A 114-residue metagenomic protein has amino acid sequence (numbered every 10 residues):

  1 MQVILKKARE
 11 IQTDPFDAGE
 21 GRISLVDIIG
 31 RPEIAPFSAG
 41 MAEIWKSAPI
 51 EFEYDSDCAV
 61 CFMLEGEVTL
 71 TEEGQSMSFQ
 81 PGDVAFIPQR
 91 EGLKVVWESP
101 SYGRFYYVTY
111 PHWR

Functional and structural regions predicted by a protein language model:
M1-S38: A short, N-terminal "cap"/entry segment at the start of jelly-roll beta-barrel domains of the cupin/DSBH fold
I28, S38-D55, Q89-G92: Conserved short histidine dyad/triad with adjacent acidic residue
I34-A35, I44-P49, E67, W113-R114: Short, charged/polar surface micro-motifs in flexible loops or helix N-caps
I44, Y54-L70: Short, conserved beta-strand element in jelly-roll/cupin
P49-D55, E72, M77, V96-E98: Short histidine-centered beta-strand/loop micro-motifs that create catalytic or ligand/metal-coordination sites
E51, L70, F105-Y107: Short hydrophobic/aromatic-rich beta-strand segments that constitute the beta-sheet cores of beta-sandwich/beta-barrel
G74-R90: Short acidic-glycine-tyrosine-enriched beta hairpin
Q89-R114: Ligand-binding loop in jelly-roll beta-barrel domains
